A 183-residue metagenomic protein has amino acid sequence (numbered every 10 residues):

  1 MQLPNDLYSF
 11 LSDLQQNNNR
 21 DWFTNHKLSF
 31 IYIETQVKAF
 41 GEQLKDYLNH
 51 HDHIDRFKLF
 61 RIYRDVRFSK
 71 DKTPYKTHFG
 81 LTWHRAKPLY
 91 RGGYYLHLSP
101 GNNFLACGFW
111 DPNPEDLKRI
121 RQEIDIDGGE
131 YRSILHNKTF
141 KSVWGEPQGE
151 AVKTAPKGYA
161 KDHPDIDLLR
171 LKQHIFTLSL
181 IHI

Functional and structural regions predicted by a protein language model:
M1-L7, D167: Acidic, low-complexity proline/glycine-rich segments
D6, Q15-H51: Contiguous, amphipathic alpha-helical segments that mediate oligomerization or scaffolding in large protein assemblies
N49-Y90: Hydrophobic/aromatic-rich structural module bridging two neighboring secondary-structure elements via a short loop
I62, K153-H163: Aromatic/basic-lined ligand-recognition segments that form π-stacking hydrophobic pockets flanked by Lys/Arg to engage
G80-H84, G93-L98, F104-G108: Short, hydrophobic/aromatic-rich beta-strand segments within well-structured domains
G101-E150: Compact, glycine/acidic-enriched structural inserts
I181-I183: Conserved small/polar residues in nucleotide/adenosyl-binding loops
